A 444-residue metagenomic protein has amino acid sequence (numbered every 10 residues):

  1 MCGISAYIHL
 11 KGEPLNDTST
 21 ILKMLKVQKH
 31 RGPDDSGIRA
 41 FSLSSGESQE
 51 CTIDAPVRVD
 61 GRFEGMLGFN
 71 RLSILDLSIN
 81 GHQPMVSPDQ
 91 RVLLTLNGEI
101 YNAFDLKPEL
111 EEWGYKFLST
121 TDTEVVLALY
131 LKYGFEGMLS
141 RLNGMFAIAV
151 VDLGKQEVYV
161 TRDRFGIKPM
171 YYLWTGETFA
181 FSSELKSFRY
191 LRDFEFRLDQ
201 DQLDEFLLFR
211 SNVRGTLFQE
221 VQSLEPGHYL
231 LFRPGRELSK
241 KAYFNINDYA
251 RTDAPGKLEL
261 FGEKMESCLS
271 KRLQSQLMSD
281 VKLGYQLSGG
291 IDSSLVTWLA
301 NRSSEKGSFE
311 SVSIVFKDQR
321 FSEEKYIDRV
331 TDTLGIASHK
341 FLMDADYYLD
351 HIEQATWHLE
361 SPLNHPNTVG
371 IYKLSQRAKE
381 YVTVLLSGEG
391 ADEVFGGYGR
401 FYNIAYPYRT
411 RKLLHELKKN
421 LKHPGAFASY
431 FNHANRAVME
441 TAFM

Functional and structural regions predicted by a protein language model:
M1-L359, I371, S375, A428: Cysteine-centered catalytic environments shared across enzyme families
E109, A437-M444: Short linear elements at protein peripheries
V158, F431-A434, A442: Conserved beta-loop-beta connector loops within the AMP-binding
K373-A437: Active-site adenylate/phosphate-handling loop in enzymes that bind or generate adenylated species
